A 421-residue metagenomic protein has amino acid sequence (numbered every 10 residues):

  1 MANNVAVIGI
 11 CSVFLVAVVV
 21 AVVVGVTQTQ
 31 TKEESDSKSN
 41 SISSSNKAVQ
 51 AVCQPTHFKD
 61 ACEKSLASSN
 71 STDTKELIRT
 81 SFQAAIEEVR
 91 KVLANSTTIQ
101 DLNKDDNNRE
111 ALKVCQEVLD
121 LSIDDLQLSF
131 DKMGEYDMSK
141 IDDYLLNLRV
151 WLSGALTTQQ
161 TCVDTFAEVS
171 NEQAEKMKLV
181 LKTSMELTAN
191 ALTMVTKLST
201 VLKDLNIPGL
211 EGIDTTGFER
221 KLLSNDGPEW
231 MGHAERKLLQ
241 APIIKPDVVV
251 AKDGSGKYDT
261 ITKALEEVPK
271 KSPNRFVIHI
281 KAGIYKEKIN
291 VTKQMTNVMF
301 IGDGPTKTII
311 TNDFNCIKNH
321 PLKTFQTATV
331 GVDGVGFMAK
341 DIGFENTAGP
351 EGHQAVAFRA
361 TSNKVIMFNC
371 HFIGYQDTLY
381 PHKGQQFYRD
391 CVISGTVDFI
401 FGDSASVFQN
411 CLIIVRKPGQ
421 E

Functional and structural regions predicted by a protein language model:
N3-F14, V18, V26-I42, P55-T56 (+6 more regions): Extracellular "leader-to-stem" segments immediately downstream of a signal peptide or signal-anchor in secreted/lumenal
N4-G9, N46, E168, A174-M177 (+1 more regions): Sequence-level preference for short, compositionally simple segments enriched in small aliphatic or small polar residues
S37-I42, N46-A51, L148, V356 (+1 more regions): Short, intrinsically disordered, charge-biased short linear motifs at domain edges
